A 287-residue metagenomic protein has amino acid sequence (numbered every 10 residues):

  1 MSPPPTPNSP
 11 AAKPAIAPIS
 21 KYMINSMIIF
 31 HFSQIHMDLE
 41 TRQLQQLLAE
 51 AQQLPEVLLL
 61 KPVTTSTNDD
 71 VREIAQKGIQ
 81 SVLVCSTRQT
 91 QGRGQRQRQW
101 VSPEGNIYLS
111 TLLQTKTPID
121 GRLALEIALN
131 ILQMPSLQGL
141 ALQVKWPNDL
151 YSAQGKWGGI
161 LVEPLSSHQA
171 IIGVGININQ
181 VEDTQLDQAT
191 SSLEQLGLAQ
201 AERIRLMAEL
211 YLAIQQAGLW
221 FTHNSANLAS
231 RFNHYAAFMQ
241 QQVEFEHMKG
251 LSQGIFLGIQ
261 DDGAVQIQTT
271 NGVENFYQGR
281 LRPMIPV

Functional and structural regions predicted by a protein language model:
S2, N8-P14, S20-Y22, S26: Low-acidity, Ser/Thr- and Arg-rich intrinsically disordered low-complexity segments
P3, Q89-Q91, W146, I172: Short conserved micro-motifs on helix faces and helix-strand junctions that flank and scaffold key functional residues
M27-S136: N-terminal lobe of the biotin/lipoate ligase/transferase fold
I29-H36, Q43, K116-P118, L125-L142 (+1 more regions): Long, positively charged amphipathic alpha-helical accessory segments at protein N-termini or as interdomain linkers
V57-L60, W146, N177-N179: Active-site proximal loop and beta-alpha junction motif in alpha/beta enzyme cores
V82, A141-K145: A short coil-to-beta-strand element that immediately follows conserved catalytic motifs
